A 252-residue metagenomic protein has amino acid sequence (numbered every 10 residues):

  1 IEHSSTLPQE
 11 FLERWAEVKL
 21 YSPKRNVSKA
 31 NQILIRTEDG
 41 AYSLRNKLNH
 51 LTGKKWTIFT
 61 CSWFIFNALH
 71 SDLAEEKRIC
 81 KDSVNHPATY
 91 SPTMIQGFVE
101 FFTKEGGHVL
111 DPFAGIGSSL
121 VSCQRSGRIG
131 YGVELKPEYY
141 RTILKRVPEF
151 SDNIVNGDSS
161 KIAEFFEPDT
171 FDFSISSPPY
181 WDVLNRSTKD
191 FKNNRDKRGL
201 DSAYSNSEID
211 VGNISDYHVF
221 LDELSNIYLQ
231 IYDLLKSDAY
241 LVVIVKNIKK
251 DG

Functional and structural regions predicted by a protein language model:
I1-G252: Class I S-adenosyl-L-methionine-dependent methyltransferase catalytic core
